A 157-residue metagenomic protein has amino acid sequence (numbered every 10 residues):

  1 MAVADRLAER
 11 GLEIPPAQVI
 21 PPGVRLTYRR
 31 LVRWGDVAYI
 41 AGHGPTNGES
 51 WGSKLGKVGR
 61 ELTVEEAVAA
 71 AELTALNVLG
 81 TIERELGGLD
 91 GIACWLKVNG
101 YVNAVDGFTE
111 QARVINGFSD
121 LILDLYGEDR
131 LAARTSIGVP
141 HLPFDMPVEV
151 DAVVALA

Functional and structural regions predicted by a protein language model:
M1-L76, G80-V98, A104-A157: N-terminal presequence-like segments and the immediate start of the first folded domain
